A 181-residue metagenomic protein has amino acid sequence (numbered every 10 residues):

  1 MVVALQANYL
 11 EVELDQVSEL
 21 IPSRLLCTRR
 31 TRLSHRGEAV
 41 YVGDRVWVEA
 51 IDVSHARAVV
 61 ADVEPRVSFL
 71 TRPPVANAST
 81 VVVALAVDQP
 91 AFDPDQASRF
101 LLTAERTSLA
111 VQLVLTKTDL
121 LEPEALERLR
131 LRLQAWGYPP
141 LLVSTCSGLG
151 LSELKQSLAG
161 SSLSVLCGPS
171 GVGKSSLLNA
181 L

Functional and structural regions predicted by a protein language model:
M1-P94: N-terminal accessory targeting/assembly segments
H35-R36, D44, A91-D95, V111-K117 (+2 more regions): Short C-terminal domain-edge/linker segments immediately following a structured domain
D62, L85, L115, L142-V143 (+1 more regions): Small/polar loops that bind or transfer phosphate-bearing groups
F69-P140: Conserved C-terminal guanine-recognition region of P-loop GTPase G domains, centered on the G4
L109, L154, L158, L177-L178: Generic leucine side-chain signal with a strong bias for well-ordered alpha-helical environments
D119-V172: Canonical P-loop GTPase G-domain recognition
S170, S175-S176, A180: Walker A/P-loop
